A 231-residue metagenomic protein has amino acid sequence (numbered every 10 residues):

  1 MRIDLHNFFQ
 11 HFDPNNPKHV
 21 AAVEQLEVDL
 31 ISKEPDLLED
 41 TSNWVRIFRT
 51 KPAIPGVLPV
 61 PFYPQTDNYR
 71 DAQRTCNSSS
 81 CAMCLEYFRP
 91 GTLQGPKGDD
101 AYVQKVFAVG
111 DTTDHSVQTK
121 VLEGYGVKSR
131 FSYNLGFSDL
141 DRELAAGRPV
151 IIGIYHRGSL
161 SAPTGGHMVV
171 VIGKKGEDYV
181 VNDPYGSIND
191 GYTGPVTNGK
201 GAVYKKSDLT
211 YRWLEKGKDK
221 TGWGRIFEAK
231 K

Functional and structural regions predicted by a protein language model:
R2-D111, K175, P195, K200-G201: Active-site-adjacent structural segments surrounding the nucleophilic cysteine of cysteine proteases and isopeptidases
D29, K105-V106, V121, Y125 (+4 more regions): Residues that form generic nucleotide/phosphate-binding pockets
N43, P52, G56-L58, A108 (+1 more regions): Noncatalytic regulatory segments and standalone regulatory/sensor domains
R46, P149-G153, M168-V170, G222-A229: Ordered hydrophobic segments in well-structured contexts
T75, S79-M83, S116-G124, D139 (+3 more regions): Extracytoplasmic/secreted proteins, especially bacterial periplasmic and envelope-associated proteins
M83-G91, G124-K128, E143: Structured segments of extracytoplasmic/periplasmic soluble domains in secreted or envelope-associated proteins
L93-D139: Catalytic cysteine-centered active-site loop
S132-D190: Active-site-adjacent substructure of cysteine-protease-like catalytic cores
